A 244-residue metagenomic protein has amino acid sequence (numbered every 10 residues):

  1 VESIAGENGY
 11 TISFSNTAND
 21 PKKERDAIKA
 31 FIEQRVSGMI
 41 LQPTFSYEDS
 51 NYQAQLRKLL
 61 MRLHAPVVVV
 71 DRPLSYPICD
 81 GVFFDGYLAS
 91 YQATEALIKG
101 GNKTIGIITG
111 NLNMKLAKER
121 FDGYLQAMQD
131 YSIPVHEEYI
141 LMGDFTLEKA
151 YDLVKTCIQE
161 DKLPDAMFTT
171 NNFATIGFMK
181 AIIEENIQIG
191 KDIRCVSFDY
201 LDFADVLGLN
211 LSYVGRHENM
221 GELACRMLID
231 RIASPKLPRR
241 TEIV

Functional and structural regions predicted by a protein language model:
E2-Q92, Q159: Alpha-helical recognition/docking segments in bacterial nutrient-uptake and carbohydrate-utilization systems
A5-N8, M128-V135, E160-L163, E184-I189: Short helix-capping segments at alpha-helix termini
F14-K23, P43-D49, R72, G81-Q92 (+5 more regions): Hinge/beta->alpha junction and helix N-cap segments in small-molecule ligand-binding domains
S37, K103-T104, L163-D165: Short acidic/polar active-site loop segments enriched in Thr and Asp
Q55-A65, Q126, F178-I187: Glycosyltransferases and closely related glycan-assembly transferases that use nucleotide-activated donors
A96-I105: Glycine-rich phosphate/diphosphate-binding loops that line cofactor/substrate pockets in enzymes
L153-V244: Flexible loop/turn connectors
